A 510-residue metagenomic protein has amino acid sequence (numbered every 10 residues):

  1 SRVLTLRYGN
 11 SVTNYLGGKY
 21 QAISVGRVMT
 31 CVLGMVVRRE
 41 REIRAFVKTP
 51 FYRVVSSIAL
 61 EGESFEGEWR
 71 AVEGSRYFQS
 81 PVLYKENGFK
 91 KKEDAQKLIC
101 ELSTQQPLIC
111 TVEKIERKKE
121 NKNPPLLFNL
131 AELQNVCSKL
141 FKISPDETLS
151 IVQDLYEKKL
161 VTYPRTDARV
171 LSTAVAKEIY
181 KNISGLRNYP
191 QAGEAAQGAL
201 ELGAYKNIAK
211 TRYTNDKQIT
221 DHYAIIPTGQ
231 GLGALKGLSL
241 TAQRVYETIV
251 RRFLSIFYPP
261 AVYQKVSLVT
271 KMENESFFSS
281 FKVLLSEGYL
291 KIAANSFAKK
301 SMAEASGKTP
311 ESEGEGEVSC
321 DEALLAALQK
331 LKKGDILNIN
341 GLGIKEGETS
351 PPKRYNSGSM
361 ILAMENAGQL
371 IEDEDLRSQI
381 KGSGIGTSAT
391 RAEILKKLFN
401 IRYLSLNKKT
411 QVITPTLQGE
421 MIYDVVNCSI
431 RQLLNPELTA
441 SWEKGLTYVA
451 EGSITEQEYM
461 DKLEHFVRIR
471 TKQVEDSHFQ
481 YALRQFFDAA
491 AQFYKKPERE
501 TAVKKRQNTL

Functional and structural regions predicted by a protein language model:
S1-I58, T111, K118-N121: C-terminal or mid-to-C-terminal helical accessory/interaction module adjacent to the motor/catalytic core
T13, I43-A45, A95, I99-C100 (+3 more regions): Basic, low-complexity terminal or inter-domain segments flanking catalytic cores
C31-V36, V136-C137, T248-L254: Phosphate-interacting basic helix/loop segments used at nucleotide- and nucleic-acid interfaces
Q79-L126, Q134: Metal- or metallocofactor-binding catalytic centers and their adjacent structured scaffolds across diverse enzyme
V136, L140-S144: A conserved hydrophobic secondary-structure block that centers on an alpha-helix together with its immediately flanking
